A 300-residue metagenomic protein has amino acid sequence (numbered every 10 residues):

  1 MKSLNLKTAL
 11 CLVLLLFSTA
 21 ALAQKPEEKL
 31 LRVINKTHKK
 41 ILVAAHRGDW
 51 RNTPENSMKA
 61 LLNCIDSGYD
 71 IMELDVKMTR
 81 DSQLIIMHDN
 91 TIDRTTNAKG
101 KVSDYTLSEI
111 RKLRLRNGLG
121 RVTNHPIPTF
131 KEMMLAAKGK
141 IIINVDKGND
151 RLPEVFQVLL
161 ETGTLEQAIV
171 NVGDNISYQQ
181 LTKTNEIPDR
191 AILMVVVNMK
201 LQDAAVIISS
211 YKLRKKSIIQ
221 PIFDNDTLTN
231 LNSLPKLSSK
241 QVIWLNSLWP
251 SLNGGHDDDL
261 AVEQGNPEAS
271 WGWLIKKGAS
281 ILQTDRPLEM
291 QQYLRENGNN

Functional and structural regions predicted by a protein language model:
M1-L10: Bacterial N-terminal signal peptides that target proteins for export
S18-T19: N-terminal signal peptide c-region/cleavage motif recognized by signal peptidases
A23-N300: Phosphate-group recognition and catalysis centered on beta-loop-alpha active-site segments
